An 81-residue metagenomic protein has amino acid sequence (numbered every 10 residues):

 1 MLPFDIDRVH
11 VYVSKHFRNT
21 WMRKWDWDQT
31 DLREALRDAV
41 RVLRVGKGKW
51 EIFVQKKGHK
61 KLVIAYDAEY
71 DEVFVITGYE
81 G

Functional and structural regions predicted by a protein language model:
M1-G81: Ribonuclease/tRNase effector modules and their secretory precursors
